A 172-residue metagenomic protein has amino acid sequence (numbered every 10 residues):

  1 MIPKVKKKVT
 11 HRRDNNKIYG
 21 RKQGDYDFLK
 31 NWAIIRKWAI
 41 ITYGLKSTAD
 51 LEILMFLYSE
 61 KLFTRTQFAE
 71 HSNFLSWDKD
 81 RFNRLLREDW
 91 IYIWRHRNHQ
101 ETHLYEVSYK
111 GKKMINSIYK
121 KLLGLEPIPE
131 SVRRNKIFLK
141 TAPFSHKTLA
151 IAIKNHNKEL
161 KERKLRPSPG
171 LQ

Functional and structural regions predicted by a protein language model:
M1-K17, K161-Q172: Eukaryotic partner-binding/assembly regions in large regulatory complexes
G20-I53: Short alpha-helical segments that sit at the start of domains
T42-S47, H96-K120: Short, cationic-aromatic polyanion-contact patches
E52-E60, M114: Short amphipathic alpha-helical elements of helix-turn-helix/winged-helix folds
S59-S72: Short acidic, hydrophobic short linear motifs in intrinsically disordered regions
N73-R87: Short amphipathic alpha-helical interaction segments
L86-H99: A short, conserved structural fragment
Y109-F144: Short, amphipathic alpha-helical interaction segments positioned at domain boundaries
